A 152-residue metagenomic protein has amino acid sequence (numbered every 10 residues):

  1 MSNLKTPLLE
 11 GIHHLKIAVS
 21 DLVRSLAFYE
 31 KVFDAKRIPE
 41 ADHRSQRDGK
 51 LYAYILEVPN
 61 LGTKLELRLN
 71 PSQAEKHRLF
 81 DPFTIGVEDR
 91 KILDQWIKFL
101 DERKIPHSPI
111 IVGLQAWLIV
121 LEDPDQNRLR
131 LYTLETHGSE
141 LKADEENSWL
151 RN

Functional and structural regions predicted by a protein language model:
M1-R24, P82-I85, H137-N152: N-terminal beta-strand motif that seeds the catalytic metal site of vicinal oxygen chelate
S2-L4, R68-Q73: Short beta-strand/turn micro-motifs at beta-sheet edges
L9-G11, K76-F80, V112-G113: Short glycine-enriched loop/turn motifs at secondary-structure junctions
K16-G62: Core segments of cupin and vicinal oxygen chelate
S20-V23, L61, F83-R128, T136 (+1 more regions): Vicinal oxygen chelate
I38, L129-R130: Generic structural signal for well-ordered beta-strand positions
A41-Q46, N70-S72, I111-L118: Short, solvent-exposed loop/turn elements at beta->coil junctions and helix N-caps that rim active or binding pockets
L65-R68, R130: Conserved beta-strand in the GNAT
